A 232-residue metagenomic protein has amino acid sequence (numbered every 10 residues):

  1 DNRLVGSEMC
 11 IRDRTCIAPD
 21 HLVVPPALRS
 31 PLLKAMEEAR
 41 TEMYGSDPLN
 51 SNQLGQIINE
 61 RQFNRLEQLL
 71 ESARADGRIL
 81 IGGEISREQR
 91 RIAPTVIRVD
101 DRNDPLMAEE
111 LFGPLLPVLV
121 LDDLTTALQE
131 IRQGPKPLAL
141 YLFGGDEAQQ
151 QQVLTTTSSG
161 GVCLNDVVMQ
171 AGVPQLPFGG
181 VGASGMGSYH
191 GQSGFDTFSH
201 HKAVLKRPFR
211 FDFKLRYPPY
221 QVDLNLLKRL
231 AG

Functional and structural regions predicted by a protein language model:
D1, L70-E71, F195: Short glycine-/small-residue-rich flexible loop motifs, especially phosphate/cofactor-binding loops
D1-G6, I11: Single conserved hydrophobic/aromatic residue that forms the stacking wall/gate of nucleotide- or nucleobase-binding
E8, R40-Y44, K202: Short, well-ordered alpha-helical segments in soluble proteins
T15-C16: Extended low-complexity, polyampholyte segments enriched in Ser/Thr/Pro and acidic residues
D20: Glycine/small-residue-rich pyrophosphate-binding loop that anchors the diphosphate of NDP-sugar donors
P26-K136, L142: NAD(P)-dependent aldehyde/semialdehyde dehydrogenase
R91-G232: Conserved C-terminal structural/oligomerization subdomain of aldehyde/semialdehyde dehydrogenase
